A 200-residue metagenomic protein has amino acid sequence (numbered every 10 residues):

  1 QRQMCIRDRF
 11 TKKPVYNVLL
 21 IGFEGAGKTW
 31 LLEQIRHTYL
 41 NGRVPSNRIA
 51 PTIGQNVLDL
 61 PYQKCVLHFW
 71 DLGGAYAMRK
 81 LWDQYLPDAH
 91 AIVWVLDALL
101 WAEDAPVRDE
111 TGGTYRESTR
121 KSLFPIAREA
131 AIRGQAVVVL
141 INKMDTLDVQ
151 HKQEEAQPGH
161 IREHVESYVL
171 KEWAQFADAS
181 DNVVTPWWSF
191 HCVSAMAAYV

Functional and structural regions predicted by a protein language model:
Q1-I6: Short, small-residue-biased leader/transition segments that mark boundaries at the very start of proteins
K28: Conserved lysine of the Walker
R36-K64: Switch I (effector-binding) loop of TRAFAC-class P-loop GTPase G-domains
K64-K80: Switch II (G3) loop of P-loop NTPases
M78-G112, P125-A130: Inter-motif core of Ras-like GTPase G domains
A91-W94, A130-K143, A174-C192: Conserved beta-strand/loop subsegment of P-loop NTPase cores
E103-V137, K152-V165: Amphipathic helical hotspot of TIR/SEFIR-family domains
V149-V200: Canonical P-loop GTPase G-domain recognition
